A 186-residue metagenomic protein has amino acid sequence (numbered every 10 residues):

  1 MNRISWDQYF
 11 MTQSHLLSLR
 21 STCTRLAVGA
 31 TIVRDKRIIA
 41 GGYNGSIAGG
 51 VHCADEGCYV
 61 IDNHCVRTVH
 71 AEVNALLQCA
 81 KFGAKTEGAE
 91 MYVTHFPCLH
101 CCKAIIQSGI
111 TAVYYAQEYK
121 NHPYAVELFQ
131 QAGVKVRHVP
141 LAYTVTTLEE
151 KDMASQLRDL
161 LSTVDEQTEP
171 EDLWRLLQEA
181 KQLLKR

Functional and structural regions predicted by a protein language model:
M1-R186: Zinc-dependent deaminase catalytic domain
